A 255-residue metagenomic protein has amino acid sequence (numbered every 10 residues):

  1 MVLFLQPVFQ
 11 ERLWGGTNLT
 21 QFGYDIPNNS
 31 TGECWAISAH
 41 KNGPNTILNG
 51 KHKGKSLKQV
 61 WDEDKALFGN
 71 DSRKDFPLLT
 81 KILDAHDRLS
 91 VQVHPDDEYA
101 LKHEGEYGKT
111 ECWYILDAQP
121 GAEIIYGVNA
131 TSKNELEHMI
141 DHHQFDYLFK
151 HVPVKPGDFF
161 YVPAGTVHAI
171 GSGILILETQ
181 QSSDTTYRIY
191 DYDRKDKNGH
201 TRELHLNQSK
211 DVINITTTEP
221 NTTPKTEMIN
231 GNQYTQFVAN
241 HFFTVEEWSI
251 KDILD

Functional and structural regions predicted by a protein language model:
M1-T131, D191-P220, V245: Transition-metal
D96, P163-G165, G173, K251-I253: Tight coil/turn sites that cap or link beta-strands
C112, K133, H142, A164-V167 (+1 more regions): Hydrophobic, well-ordered secondary-structure segments
I125, G171-I189: Short, acidic (Asp/Glu-rich) active-site segment that either coordinates a divalent metal cofactor
S132-Y161: Active-site glycine-rich loop that binds ribose-phosphate moieties when present
V154-S172, T179-Q181: Conserved metal-binding segment of the jelly-roll/cupin
P224-D255: Acidic/His-leaning functional-site neighborhoods
